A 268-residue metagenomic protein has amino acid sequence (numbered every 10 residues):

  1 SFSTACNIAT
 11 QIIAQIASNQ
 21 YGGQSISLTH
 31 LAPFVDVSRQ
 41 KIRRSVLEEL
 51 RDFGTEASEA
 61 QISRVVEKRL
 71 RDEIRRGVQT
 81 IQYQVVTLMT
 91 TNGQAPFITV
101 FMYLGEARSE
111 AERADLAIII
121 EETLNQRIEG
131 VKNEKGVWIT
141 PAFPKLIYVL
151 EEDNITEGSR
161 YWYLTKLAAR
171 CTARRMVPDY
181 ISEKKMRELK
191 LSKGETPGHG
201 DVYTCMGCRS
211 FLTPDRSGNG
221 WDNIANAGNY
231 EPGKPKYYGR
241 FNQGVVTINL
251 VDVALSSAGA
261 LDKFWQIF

Functional and structural regions predicted by a protein language model:
S1-F268: Conserved catalytic cores of very large enzyme subunits
